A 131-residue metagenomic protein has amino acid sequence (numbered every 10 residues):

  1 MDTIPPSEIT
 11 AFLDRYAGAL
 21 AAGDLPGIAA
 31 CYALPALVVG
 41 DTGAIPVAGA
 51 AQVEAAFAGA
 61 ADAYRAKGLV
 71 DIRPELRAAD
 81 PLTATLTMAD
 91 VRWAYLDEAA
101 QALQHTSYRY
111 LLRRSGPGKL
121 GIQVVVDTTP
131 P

Functional and structural regions predicted by a protein language model:
M1-L34, A51: Short, low-complexity N-terminal intrinsically disordered segments enriched in polar/charged residues
L25-R77: A solvent-exposed, acidic/Ser-Thr-rich amphipathic alpha-helical stretch
Y32-A33, W93-Y95, V126-T128: Short beta-strand segments enriched in hydrophobic/aromatic residues within well-folded beta-rich domains
P74-A79, R92-Y95, S107-R114: Hydrophobic/aromatic beta-strand elements that line small-molecule binding cavities or substrate pockets in beta-rich
L82-A84, Q101: Surface-exposed coil/turn segments at beta-strand junctions on protein surfaces, enriched
A84-W93: A short hydrophobic beta-strand element
Y95-L103: Short, cysteine-centered beta-strand-loop-beta hairpins and adjacent loop/turn segments enriched in charged/polar
A102-P131: Short beta-strand edge/turn micro-motifs at domain boundaries
